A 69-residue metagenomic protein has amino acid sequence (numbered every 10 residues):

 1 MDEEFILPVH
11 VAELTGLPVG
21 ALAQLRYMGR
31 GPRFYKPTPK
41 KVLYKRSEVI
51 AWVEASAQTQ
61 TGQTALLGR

Functional and structural regions predicted by a protein language model:
M1-Q24, A55: Polyanion-binding surface elements
F5, L43-Y44: Short aromatic/basic micro-patch
R26, V42-L43: Short, cationic motifs built from Arg/Lys/His that form the positively charged side of catalytic pockets
M28-Y35: Short, solvent-exposed alpha-helical "recognition" segments
S47-R69: A short, Lys/Arg-enriched interface patch at domain edges and termini
